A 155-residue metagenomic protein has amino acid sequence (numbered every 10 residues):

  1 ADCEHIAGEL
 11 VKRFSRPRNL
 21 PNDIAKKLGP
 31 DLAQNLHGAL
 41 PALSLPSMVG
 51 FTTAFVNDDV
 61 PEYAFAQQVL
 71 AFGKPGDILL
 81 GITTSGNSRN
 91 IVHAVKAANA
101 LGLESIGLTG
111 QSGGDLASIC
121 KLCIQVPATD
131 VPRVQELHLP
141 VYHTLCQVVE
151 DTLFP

Functional and structural regions predicted by a protein language model:
A1-E4, E62-F65, N87-A94, L116: Short glycine/serine/threonine-rich phosphate/pyrophosphate-binding segments that cradle anionic phosphate groups
A1-F72: Glycine-rich, small/polar surface segments that engage phosphate groups of diverse ligands
P46, T83, T109, I124-P132: Short beta->alpha connector loops at strand-helix junctions that form conserved, small/polar/Pro-enriched
A71, P132-P155: A charged, well-structured terminal subsegment
L79, S105, C123-Q125: Short, well-ordered beta-strand core segments
G107-C120: Short, glycine/polar-rich helix-capping loops at beta-to-alpha or helix-loop-helix junctions that flank or form
